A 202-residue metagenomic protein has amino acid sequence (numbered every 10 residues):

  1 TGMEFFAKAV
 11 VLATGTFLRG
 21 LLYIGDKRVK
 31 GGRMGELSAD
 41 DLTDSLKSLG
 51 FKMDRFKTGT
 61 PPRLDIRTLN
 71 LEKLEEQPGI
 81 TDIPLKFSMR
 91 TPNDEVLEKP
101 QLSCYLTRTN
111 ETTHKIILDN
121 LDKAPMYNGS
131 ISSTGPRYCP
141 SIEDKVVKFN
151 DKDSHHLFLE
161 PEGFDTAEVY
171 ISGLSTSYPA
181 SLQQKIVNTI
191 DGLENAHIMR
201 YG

Functional and structural regions predicted by a protein language model:
G2-A9, T14: Core beta-strand elements of the Rossmann-like FAD/NAD(P) dinucleotide-binding domain in flavoenzyme oxidoreductases
A9-V10, H156-L157, A196-H197: Structural motif
L12-D26: Flavin (primarily FAD) binding-site architecture
F17, T43-Q184: An anion/pyrophosphate-binding glycine-rich loop and adjacent beta-alpha core in soluble alpha-beta enzymes
L22-K27, F164-E168: Gly-rich Lys/Arg/Thr-decorated short loops/hinges at beta-loop-alpha junctions or inter-strand turns that position
D26-L37: A mobile, often basic/glycine-rich helix-loop segment that functions as the active-site lid/recognition loop
L174-G202: Carboxylate/His-rich catalytic cores and anion/metal-binding grooves
